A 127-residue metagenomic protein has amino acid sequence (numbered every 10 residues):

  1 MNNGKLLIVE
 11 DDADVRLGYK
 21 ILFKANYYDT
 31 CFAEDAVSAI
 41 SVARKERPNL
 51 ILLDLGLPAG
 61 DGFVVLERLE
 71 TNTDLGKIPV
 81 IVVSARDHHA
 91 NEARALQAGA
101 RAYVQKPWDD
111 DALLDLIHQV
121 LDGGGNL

Functional and structural regions predicted by a protein language model:
E10: Conserved acidic carboxylate
A13-C31: Two-component/phosphorelay signaling modules centered on CheY-like receiver
D35-S38, D61-E67: Acidic catalytic/metal-coordinating carboxylates
E46-L52, L57: Active-site beta3 strand of CheY-like receiver
P58, G76, H88, P107: The feature encodes the CheY-like receiver
V64, D87-V104, D115: Alpha4 helix (beta4-alpha4-beta5 surface) of REC/receiver domains from two-component response regulators
W108-I117: C-terminal output helix
